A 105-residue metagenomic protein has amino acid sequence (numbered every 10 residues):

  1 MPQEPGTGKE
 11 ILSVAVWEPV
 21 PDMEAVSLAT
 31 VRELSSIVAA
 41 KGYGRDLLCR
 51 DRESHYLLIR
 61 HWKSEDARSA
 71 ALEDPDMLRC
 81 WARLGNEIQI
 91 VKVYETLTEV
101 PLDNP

Functional and structural regions predicted by a protein language model:
M1-L78, R83-P105: Short S/T/G/P-rich N-terminal loop/turn motif that feeds into the first structured element of a domain
